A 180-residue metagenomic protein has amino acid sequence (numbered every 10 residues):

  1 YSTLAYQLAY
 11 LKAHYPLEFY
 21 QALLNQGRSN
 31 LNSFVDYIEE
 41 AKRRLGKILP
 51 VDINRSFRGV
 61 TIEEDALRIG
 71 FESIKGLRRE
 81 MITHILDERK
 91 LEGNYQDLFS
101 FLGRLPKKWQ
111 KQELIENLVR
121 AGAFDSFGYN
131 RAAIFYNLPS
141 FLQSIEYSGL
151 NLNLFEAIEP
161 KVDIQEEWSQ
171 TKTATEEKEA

Functional and structural regions predicted by a protein language model:
Y1-A180: Noncatalytic, beta-rich nucleic-acid-contacting surfaces in large DNA/RNA-processing enzymes
